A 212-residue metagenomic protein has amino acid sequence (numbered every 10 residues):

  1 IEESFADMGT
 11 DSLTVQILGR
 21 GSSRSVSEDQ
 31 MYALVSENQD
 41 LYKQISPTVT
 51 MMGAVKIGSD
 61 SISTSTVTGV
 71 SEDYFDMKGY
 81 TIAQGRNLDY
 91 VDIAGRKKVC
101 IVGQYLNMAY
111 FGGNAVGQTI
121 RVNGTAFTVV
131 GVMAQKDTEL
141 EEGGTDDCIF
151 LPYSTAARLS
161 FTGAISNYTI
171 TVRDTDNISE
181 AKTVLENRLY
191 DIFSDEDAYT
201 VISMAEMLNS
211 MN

Functional and structural regions predicted by a protein language model:
I1-G79, Y90, M108, A157-R158 (+2 more regions): Hydrophobic, regular-secondary-structure patches
S23-Q30, S36-L41, N114, R121-A126 (+1 more regions): Mechanotransmission and gating elements of multispan inner-membrane complexes involved in transport and envelope
T48-V49, D60-L159, G163, N167 (+1 more regions): Hydrophobic secondary-structure segments that place a key small or acidic residue at a functional site
